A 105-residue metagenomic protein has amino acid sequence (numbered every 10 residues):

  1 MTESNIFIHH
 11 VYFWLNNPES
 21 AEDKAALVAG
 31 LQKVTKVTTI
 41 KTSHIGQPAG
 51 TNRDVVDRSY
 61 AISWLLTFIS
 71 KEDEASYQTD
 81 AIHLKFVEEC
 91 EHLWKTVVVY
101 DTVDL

Functional and structural regions predicted by a protein language model:
M1-L65, I69-S76, V103-L105: Short S/T/G/P-rich N-terminal loop/turn motif that feeds into the first structured element of a domain
V56-R58, C90-W94: A general structural signal for short secondary-structure boundary/capping elements
K71-H92: C-terminal structural segments of small proteins and small subunits
